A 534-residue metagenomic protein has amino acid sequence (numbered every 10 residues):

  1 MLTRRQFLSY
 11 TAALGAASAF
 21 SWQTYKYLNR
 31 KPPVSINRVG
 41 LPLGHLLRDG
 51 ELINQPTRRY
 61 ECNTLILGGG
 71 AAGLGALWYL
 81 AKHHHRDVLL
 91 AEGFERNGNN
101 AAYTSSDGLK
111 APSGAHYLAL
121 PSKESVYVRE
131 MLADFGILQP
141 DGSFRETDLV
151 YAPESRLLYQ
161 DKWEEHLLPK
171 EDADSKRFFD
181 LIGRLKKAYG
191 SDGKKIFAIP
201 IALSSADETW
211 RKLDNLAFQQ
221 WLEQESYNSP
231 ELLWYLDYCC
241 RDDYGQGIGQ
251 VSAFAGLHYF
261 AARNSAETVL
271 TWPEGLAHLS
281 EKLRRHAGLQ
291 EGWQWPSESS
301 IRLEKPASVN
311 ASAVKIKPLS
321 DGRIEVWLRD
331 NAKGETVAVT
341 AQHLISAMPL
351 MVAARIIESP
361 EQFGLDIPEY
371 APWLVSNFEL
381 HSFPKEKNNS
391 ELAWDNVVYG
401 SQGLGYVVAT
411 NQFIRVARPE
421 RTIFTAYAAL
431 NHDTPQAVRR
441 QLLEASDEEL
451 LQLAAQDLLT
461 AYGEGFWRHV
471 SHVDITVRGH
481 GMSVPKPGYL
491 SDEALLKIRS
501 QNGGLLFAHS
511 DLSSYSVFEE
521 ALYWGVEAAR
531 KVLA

Functional and structural regions predicted by a protein language model:
M1-G15: N-terminal secretory signal peptides and thylakoid transit peptides that target proteins across membranes
A13-I53, H166-L168, E379, K385-A534: Conserved flavin/dinucleotide-binding core of flavoenzymes
R58-G70: Beta1/beta-strand and adjacent pyrophosphate-binding region of the FAD-binding site in flavoprotein oxidoreductases
G73: N-terminal Rossmann-fold NAD(P) dinucleotide-binding loop
A81-Y103: Glycine-rich FAD pyrophosphate-binding loop
G108-A188: Dinucleotide-binding Rossmann-like beta1-alpha1 core, especially the glycine-rich loop that anchors the ADP
F197-S312: Active-site/ligand-binding neighborhood in enzyme catalytic cores
V309-I423, A461: Mid-domain catalytic core of redox enzymes that form a hydrophobic substrate pocket/lid adjacent to a catalytic redox
